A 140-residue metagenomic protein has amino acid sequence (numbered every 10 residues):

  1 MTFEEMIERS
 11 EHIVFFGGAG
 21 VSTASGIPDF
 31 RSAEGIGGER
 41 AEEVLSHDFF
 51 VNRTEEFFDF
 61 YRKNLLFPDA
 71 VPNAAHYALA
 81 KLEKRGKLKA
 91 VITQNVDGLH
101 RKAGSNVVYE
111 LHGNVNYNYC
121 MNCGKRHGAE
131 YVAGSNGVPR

Functional and structural regions predicted by a protein language model:
M1-R140: Conserved catalytic core of sirtuin-type NAD+-dependent deacylases
